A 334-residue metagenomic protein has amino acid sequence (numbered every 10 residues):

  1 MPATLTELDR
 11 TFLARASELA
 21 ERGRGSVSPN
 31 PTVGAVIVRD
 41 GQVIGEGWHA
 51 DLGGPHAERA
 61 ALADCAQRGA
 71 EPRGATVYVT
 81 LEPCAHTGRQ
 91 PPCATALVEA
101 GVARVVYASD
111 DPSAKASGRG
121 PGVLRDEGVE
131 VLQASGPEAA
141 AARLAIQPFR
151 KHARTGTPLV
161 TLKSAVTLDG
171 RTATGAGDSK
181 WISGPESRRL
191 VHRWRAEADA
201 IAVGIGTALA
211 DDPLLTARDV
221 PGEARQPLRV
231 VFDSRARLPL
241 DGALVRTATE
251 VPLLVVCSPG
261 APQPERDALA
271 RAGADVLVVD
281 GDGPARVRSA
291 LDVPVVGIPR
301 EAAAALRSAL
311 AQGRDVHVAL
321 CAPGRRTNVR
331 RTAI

Functional and structural regions predicted by a protein language model:
M1-R24, V43, T87-A290, R300-A304: Zinc-dependent deaminase
P29-T32, L159-V160: Short, small/polar residue-rich loop motifs at catalytic or cofactor-binding pockets
V33-G41, S164-A165: Short beta-strand scaffold segments in enzyme catalytic cores
W48, P55-R59, V77-L97, K115: Local cysteine-cluster metal-coordination motifs and their immediate loop/turn environment, predominantly Fe-S cluster
L52-D64, S183-R189: A short, polar/charged loop-to-alpha-helix boundary motif
A70-A75, E197: Short helix-loop-beta connector
A270-R271, A285-I334: Structured lumen-facing ectodomains of secretory-pathway proteins
